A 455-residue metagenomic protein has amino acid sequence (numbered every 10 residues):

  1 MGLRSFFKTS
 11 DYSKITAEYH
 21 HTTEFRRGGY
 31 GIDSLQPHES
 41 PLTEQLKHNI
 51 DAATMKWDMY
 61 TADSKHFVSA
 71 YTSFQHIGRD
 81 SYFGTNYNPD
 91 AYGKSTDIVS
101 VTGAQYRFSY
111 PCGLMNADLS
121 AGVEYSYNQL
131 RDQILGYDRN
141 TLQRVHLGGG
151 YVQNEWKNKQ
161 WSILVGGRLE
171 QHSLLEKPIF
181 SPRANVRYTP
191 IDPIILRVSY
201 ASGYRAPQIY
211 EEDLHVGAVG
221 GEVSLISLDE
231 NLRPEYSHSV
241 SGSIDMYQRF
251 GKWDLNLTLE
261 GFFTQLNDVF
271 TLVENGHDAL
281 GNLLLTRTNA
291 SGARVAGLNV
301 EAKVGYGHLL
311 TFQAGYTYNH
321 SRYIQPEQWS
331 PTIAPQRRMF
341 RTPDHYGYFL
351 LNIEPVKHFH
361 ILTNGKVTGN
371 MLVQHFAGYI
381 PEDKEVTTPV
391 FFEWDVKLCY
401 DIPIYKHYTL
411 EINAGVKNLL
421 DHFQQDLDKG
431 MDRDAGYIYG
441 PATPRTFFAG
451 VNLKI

Functional and structural regions predicted by a protein language model:
F6-K65, F74-V99: Flexible loop and strand-edge segments within Gram-negative outer membrane beta-barrel domains
S10, E18, N116, D138-Q265 (+1 more regions): Structural signature of Gram-negative outer-membrane beta-barrels, strongest in the C-terminal barrel of TonB-dependent
A17-H21, A70-H76, A121-Y127, V165-L169 (+7 more regions): Transmembrane beta-barrel strands of outer-membrane/channel proteins
E24-G29, S69-G84, S120-S126, T141-R187 (+2 more regions): Surface-exposed extracellular loop regions of Gram-negative outer-membrane beta-barrel proteins
L46-N49, F74-S81, T85-S162, A290-A296 (+1 more regions): Outer-membrane beta-barrel transmembrane domain signature of Gram-negative proteins, especially the mid-to-C-terminal
F67-F83, T189, R197, N231-T288 (+1 more regions): Membrane-embedded beta-barrel scaffold of Gram-negative outer-membrane proteins
K157-S162, N256-L257, F262-Q265, T286-A377: Gram-negative outer-membrane beta-barrel transporters
N267, V367-F376, Y400-I455: C-terminal beta-signal and adjacent terminal beta-strands/loops of Gram-negative outer-membrane beta-barrel proteins
